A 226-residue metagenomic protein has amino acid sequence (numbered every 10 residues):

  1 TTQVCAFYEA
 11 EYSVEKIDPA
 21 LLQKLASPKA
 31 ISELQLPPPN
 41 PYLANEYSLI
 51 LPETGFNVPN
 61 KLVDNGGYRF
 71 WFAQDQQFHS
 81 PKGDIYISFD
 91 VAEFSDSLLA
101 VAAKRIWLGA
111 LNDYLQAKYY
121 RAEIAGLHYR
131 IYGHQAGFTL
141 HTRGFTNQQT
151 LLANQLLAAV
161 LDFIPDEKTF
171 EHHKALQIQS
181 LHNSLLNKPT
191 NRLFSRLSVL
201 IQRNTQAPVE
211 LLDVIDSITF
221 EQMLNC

Functional and structural regions predicted by a protein language model:
T1, H79-S217: M16 family metallopeptidases and their MPP-like homologs
T1-R130, H141, N154: His/Glu-rich zincin catalytic helix
D216-C226: Structured alpha-helical segments in the cores of large, soluble enzyme domains
